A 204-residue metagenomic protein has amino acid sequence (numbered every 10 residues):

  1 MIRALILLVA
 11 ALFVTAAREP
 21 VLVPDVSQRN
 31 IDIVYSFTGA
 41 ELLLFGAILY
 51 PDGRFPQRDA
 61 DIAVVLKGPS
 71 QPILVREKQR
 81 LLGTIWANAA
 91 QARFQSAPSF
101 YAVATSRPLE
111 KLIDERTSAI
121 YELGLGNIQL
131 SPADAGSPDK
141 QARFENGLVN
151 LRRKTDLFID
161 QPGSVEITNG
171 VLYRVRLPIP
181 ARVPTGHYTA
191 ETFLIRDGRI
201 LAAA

Functional and structural regions predicted by a protein language model:
M1-I6: Bacterial N-terminal signal peptides that target proteins for export
L7-R18: Hydrophobic h-region of N-terminal signal peptides that target proteins for export in Gram-negative bacteria
E19-S36: N-terminal edge beta-strand
I48-P51: Short solvent-exposed capping/turn motifs at the termini of beta-strands
Q71-P72, L109-L112, I195-L201: Short acidic/polar inter-strand loop motif in beta-rich domains
K78-H187: Membrane-proximal low-complexity regions enriched in glycine and acidic/polar residues
R182-A204: Extended, hydrophilic extramembrane loops/domains of integral membrane proteins
